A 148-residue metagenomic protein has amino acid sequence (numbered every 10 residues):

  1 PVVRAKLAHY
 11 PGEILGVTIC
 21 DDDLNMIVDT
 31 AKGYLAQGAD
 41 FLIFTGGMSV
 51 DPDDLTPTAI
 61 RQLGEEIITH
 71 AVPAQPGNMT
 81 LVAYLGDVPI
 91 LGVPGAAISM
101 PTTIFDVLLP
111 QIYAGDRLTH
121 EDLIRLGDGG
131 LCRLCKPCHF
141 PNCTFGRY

Functional and structural regions predicted by a protein language model:
P1, D21, D54, S99-D106: Electropositive phosphate-/nucleotide-binding environments in soluble metabolic enzymes
P1-D22, M26-V28: Glycine-rich phosphate/diphosphate-binding loop of Rossmann-like nucleotide-binding domains
Y10-L15, Q37-L42, P89: Short, surface-exposed connector motifs at secondary-structure boundaries
L15-I19, T45-G46, A71-V72, D122-R125: A generic structural motif
C20-D23, S49, A97-I98: Short beta->alpha junction loops/turns
M26-M79: Glycine-rich phosphate-binding loop
A59, L63-Y148: Flexible glycine/proline-rich
